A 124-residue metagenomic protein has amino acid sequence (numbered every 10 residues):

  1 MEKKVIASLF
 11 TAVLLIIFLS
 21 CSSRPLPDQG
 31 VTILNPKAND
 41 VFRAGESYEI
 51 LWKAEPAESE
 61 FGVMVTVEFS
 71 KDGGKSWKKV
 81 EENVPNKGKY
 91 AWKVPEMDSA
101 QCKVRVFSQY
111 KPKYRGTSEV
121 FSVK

Functional and structural regions predicted by a protein language model:
M1-F10: Bacterial N-terminal signal peptides that target proteins for export
T11-A12, I16: Hydrophobic alpha-helical segments of integral membrane proteins
L19-S20: C-terminal motif of bacterial Sec signal peptides marking the signal peptidase cleavage site
R24-K124: Extended, solvent-exposed regions of the mature portions of secreted/cell-surface glycoproteins
